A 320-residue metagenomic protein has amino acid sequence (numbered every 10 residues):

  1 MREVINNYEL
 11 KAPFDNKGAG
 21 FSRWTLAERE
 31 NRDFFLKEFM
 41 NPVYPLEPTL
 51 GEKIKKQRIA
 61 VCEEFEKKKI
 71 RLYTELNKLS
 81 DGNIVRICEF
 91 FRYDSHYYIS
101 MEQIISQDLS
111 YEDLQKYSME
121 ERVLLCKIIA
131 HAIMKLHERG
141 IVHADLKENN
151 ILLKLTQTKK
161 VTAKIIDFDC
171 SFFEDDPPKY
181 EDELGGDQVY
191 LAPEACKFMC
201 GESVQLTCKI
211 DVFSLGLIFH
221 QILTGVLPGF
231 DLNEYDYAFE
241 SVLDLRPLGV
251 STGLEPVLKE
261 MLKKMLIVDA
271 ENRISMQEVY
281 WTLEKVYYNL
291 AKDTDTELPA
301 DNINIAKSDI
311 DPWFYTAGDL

Functional and structural regions predicted by a protein language model:
R23-K68: ATP-binding glycine-rich loop module of kinase domains
F90: Activation-segment/catalytic-loop signature of the eukaryotic protein kinase fold
D94-D108: Conserved short submotifs of the Hanks-type protein kinase catalytic core that shape the nucleotide-binding pocket
L125-C126: Activation segment signature within eukaryotic-like protein kinase domains
H137-K154: Catalytic-loop of the protein kinase fold
E181-F198: Conserved activation segment of eukaryotic-like protein kinases, specifically the C-terminal portion of the activation
A291-L320: Regulatory extensions appended to serine/threonine kinase catalytic cores
